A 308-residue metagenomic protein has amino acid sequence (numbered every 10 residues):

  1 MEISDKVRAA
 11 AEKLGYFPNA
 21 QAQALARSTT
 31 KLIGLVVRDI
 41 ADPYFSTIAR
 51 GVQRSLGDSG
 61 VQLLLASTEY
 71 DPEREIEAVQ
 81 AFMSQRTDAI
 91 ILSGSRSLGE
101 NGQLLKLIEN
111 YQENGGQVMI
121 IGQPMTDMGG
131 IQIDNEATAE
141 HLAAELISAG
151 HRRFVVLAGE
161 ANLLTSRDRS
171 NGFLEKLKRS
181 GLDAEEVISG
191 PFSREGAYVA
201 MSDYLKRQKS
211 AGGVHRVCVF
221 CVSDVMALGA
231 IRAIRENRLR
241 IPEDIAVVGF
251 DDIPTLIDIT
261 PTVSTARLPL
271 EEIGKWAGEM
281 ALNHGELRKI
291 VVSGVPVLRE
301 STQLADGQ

Functional and structural regions predicted by a protein language model:
M1-K31, D306-Q308: N-terminal helix-turn-helix DNA-binding module of bacterial transcription factors
A10, G51-S55, L107-N110, N114 (+4 more regions): Alpha-helical structural signal in soluble globular domains
A20, R38-T47, L65-R74, R96-E100 (+6 more regions): Hinge/beta->alpha junction and helix N-cap segments in small-molecule ligand-binding domains
R27, S84, S148, G181 (+3 more regions): Alpha-helix termination/capping residues and helix-transition junctions
S28-A144, S148: Alpha-helical recognition/docking segments in bacterial nutrient-uptake and carbohydrate-utilization systems
D88, H151-R153, D183, V217: Short acidic/polar active-site loop segments enriched in Thr and Asp
K206-Q308: Flexible loop/turn connectors
